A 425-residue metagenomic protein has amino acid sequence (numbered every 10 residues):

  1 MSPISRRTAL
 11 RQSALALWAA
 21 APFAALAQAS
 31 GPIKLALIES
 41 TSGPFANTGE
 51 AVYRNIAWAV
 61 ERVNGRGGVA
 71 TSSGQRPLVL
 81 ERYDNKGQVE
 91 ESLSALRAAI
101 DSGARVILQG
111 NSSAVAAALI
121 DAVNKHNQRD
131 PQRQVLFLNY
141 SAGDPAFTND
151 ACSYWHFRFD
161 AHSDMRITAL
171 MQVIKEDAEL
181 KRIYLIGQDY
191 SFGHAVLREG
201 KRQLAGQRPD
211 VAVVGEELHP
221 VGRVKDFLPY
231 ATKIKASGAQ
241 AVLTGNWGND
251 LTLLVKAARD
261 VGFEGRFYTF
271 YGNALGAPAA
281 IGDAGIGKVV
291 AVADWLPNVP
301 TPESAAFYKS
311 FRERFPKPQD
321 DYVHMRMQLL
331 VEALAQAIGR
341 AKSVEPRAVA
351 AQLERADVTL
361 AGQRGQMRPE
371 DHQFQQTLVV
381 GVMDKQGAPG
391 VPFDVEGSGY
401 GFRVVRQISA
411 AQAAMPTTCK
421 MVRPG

Functional and structural regions predicted by a protein language model:
M1-W18: N-terminal secretory signal peptides and thylakoid transit peptides that target proteins across membranes
S30, R54-L80, G206-P209: Signal peptide-proximal N-terminal region of secreted/periplasmic/extracellular or secretory-lumen proteins
A36-A59, Y83-V89, S112, I186-A195 (+2 more regions): Extracytoplasmic "Venus flytrap"
N47-V52, V69-D150, F159, P220-F227: Beta-alpha junction/loop-to-helix N-cap segments that form part of ligand/metal-binding clefts
E91-S94, P145-A146, S153-G262, P297-A306: Extracellular/periplasmic Venus flytrap/periplasmic-binding protein
A99-S113, R133-Y140, Y184-G187, G238-G248 (+3 more regions): Periplasmic-binding protein-like
S153, V255-L329, G339-V344, E396-P424: Extracellular/periplasmic periplasmic-binding protein-like sensory domains
D357, A361-G425: Solvent-exposed, acidic/polar segments of extracytosolic/periplasmic ligand-binding ectodomains
